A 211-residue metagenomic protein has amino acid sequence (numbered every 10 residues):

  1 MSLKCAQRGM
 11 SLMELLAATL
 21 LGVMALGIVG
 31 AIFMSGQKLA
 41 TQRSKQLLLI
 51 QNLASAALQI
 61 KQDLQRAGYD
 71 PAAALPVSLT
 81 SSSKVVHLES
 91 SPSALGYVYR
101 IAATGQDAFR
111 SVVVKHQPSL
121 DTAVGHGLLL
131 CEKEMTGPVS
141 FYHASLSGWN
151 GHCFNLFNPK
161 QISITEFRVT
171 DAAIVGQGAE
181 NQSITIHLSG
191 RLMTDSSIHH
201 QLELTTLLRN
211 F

Functional and structural regions predicted by a protein language model:
S2-Y69: Aliphatic-rich helix starts adjacent to a transmembrane/signal segment
M10-M13, V112, I184, L204: Residue-level detector of short, conserved catalytic/binding motifs and their immediate flanks
E14, L53, A73, S83 (+1 more regions): Solvent-exposed, flexible loop/coil residues
Q42, L64-Y97: Short, glycine/small-hydrophobic-rich surface segments
Q65, A102, S119, R191 (+1 more regions): Residue-level marker of positions within ordered structural domains that often coincide with functionally constrained
V85-I174: Type IV pilin-like appendage domain
H143-F211: Short linear sequence signals and composition-biased patches located at protein termini or domain-edge surfaces
